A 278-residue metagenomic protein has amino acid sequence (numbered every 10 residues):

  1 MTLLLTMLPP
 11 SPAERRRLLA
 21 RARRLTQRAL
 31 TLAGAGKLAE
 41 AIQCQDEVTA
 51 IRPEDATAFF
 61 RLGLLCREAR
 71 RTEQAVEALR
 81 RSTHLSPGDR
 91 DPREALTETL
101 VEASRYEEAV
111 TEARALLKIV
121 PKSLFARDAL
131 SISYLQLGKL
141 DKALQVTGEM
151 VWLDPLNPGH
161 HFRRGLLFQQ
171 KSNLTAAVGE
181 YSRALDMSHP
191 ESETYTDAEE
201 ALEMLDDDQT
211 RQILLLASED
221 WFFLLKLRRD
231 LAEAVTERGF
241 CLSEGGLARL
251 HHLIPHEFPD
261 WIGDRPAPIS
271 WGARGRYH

Functional and structural regions predicted by a protein language model:
R15-T57, R61-E68, A95-E98, E102: Alpha-helical segment of the N-proximal tetratricopeptide repeat
Q27, R61, A95, A129 (+2 more regions): Canonical tetratricopeptide repeat
G34-A35, E68-A69, E102-A103, Q136-L137 (+2 more regions): Register position in tetratricopeptide repeats
E47-V48, R81-S82, A115-L116, E149-M150 (+2 more regions): Canonical positions in the second alpha-helix
L64, R80, D91-E107, T111-E149: Alpha-helical adaptor scaffolds
